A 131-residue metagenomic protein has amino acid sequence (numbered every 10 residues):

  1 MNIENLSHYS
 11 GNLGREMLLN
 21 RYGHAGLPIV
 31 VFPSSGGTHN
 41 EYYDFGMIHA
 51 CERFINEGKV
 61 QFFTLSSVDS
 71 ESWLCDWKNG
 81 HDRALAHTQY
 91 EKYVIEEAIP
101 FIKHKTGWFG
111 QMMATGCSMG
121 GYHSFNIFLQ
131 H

Functional and structural regions predicted by a protein language model:
M1-H131: Non-catalytic cap/lid and distal C-terminal segments of serine-dependent acyl enzymes
